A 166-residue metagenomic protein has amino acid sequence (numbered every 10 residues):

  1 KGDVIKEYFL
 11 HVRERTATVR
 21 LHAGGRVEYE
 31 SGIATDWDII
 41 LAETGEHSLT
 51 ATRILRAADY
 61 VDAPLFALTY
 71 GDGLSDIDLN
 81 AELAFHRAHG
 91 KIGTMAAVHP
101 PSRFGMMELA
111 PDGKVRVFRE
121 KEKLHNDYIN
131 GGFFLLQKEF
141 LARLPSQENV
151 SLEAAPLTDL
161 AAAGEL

Functional and structural regions predicted by a protein language model:
K1-Y70, A81: Conserved N-terminal catalytic core of the sugar/cofactor nucleotidyltransferase
V12-T16, G90, G164: A general structural signal marking secondary-structure boundaries and capping sites
D36, K91, R103-F104, N130: A structure-centric signal for secondary-structure junctions around beta-strands
T44, T94-A97: Generic beta-sheet signal
A63, G90-K91: Short, high-confidence coil segments that cap the C-terminus of an alpha-helix and link into the following beta-strand
L65-T69, L74-R87, H99-S102, P111-L166: Catalytic-core segments of class I nucleotidyltransferases/pyrophosphorylases that form NMP-activated intermediates
